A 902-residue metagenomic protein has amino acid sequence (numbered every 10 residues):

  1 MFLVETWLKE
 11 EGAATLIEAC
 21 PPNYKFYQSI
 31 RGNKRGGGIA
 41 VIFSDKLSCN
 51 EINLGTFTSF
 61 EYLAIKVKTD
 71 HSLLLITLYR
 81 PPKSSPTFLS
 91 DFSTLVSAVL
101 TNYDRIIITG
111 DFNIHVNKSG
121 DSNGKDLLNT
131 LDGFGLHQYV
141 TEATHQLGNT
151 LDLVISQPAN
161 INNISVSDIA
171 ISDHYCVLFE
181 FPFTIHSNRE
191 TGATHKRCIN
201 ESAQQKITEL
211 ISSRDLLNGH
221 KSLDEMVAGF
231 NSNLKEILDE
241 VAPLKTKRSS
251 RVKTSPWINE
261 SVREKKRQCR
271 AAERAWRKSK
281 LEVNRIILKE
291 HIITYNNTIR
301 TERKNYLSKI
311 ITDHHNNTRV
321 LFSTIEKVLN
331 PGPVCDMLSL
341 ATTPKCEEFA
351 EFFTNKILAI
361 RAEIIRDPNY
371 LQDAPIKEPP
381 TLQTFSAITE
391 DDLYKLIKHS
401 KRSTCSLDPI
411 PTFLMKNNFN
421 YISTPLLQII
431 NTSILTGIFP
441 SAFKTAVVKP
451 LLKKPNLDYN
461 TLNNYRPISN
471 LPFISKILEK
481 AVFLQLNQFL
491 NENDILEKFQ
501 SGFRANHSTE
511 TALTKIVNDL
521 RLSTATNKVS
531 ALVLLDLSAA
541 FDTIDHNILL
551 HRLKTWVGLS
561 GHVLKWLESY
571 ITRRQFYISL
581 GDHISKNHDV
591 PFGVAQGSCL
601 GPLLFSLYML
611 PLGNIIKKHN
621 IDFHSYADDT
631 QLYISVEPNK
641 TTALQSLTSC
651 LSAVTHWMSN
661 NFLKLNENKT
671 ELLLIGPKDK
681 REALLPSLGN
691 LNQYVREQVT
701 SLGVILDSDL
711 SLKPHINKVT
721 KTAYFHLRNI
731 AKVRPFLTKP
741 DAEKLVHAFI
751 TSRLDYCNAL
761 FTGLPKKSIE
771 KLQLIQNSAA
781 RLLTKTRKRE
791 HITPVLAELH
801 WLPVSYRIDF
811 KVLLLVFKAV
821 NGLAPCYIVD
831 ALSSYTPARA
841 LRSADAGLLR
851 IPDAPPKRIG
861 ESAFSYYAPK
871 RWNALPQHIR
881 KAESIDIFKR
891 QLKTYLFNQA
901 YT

Functional and structural regions predicted by a protein language model:
M1-Y103, V116-D121, K125-L136, L147 (+4 more regions): Short phosphate/oxyanion-binding micro-motifs
L73-I76, R105-S119, T184-S339, A780: Arg/Lys-enriched, amphipathic patches
L95-I106, V482-Q500, A525, P602-S635: Active-site palm subdomain of RNA-directed nucleic acid polymerases
I114-K125, A539-W556, Q631-T655, G763: Catalytic palm subdomain of template-directed nucleic-acid polymerases, centered on the conserved carboxylate motif
A143-Q157, I164-S165, N639, S649 (+1 more regions): Short, conserved micro-motifs composed of acidic
H186, K221-E225, N233-E236, S250 (+11 more regions): Surface-exposed loop/turn segments and immediately adjacent short secondary-structure elements within folded domains
E201-I237, Y694-L760: Basic, alpha-helical interaction scaffolds
F353, Q383-A595, I634: Conserved pre-catalytic core of RNA-dependent polymerases
